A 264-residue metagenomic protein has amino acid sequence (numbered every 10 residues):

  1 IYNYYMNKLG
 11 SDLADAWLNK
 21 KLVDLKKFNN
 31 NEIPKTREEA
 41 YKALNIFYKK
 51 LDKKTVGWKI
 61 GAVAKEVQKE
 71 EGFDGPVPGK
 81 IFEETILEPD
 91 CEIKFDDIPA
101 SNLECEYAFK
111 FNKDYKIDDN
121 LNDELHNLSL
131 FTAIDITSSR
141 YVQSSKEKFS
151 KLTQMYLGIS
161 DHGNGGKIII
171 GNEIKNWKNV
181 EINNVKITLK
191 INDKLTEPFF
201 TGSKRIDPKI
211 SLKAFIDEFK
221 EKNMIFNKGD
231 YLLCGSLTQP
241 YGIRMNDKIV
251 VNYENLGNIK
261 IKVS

Functional and structural regions predicted by a protein language model:
I1-Y5: Short, Lys/Arg-enriched N-terminal segments with co-localized hydrophobic residues within the first ~10-30 amino acids
N7-D207, R244, K248, L256-S264: Catalytic-core "active-site belt" of small-molecule-metabolizing enzymes, emphasizing His/Asp/Glu-rich regions
R37, K222-M224, P240-Y241: Short, surface-exposed secondary-structure edge patches
K175-N176, L237-Q239: Short beta-turn/strand-loop junction motif enriched in small, turn-promoting residues
S211-E218: Short, well-ordered amphipathic alpha-helical segments that serve as non-catalytic structural scaffolds within diverse
F226-T238: Conserved metal-binding segment of the jelly-roll/cupin
G235-S236, G242, Y253: Conserved "cap/hinge" positions at secondary-structure junctions
